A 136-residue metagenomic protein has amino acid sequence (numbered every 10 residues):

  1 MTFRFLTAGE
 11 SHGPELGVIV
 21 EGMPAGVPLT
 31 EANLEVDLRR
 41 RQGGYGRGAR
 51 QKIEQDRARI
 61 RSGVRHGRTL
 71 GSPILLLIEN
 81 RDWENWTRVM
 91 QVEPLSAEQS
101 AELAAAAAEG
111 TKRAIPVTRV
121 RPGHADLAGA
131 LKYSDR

Functional and structural regions predicted by a protein language model:
M1-R136: Generic N-terminal targeting/processing segments that precede catalytic cores or assembly contacts
